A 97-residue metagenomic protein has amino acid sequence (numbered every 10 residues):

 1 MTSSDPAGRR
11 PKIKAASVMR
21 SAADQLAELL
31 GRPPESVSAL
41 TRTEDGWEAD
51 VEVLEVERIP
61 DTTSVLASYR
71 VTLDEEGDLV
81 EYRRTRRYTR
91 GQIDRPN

Functional and structural regions predicted by a protein language model:
T2-I13, E81-N97: Short, charged, intrinsically disordered terminal tails
G8-L40: Short, non-transmembrane alpha-helical segments in secretory-pathway proteins
A23-L26, L30, V51, Y69-L73: Amphipathic alpha-helical interface segments used for dimerization/assembly
E28-L29, L54-V65, D94: Short, cysteine-centered beta-strand-loop-beta hairpins and adjacent loop/turn segments enriched in charged/polar
S38-T43, D61-T63: Short secondary-structure boundary/capping segments within folded domains
R42-W47, D74-D78: A short, structured loop/turn motif at beta-sheet edges
D45-E55: A short hydrophobic beta-strand element
T62-R87: A short, surface-exposed beta-strand/turn
